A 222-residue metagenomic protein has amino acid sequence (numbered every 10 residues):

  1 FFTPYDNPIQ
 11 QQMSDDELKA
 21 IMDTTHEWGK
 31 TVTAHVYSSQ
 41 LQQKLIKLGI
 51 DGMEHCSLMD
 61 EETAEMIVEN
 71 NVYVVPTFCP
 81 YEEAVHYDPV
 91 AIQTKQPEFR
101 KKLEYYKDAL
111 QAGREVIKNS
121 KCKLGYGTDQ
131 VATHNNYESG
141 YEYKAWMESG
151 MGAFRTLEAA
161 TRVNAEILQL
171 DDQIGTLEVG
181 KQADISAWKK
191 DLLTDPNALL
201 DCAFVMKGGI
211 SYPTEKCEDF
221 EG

Functional and structural regions predicted by a protein language model:
F1-L110, G125, Q130-T133, G150 (+2 more regions): Active-site core of metal-dependent hydrolases
D16, L200-D201: Short loop/turn microsegments at loop-to-beta-strand junctions
E27, E98, Y105-D191, N197: His/Asp/Glu-enriched, well-ordered alpha-helical/loop segment that forms or immediately abuts the divalent-metal
D51, D184, A203: Conserved acidic residues
A64-E65, L177-E178, P196-N197, A203: Short secondary-structure boundary/capping segments
E215-G222: Glycine- and charge-enriched low-complexity intrinsically disordered segments
